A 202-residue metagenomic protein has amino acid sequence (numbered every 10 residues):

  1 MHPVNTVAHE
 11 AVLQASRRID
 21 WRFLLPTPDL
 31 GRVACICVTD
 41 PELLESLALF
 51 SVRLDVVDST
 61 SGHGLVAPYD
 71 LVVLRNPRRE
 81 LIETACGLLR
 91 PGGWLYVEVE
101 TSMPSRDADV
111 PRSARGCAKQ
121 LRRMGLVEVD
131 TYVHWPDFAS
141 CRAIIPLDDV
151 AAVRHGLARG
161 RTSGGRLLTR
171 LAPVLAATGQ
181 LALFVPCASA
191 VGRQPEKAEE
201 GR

Functional and structural regions predicted by a protein language model:
H2-R32: Conserved alpha-helix/loop element of class I SAM-dependent methyltransferases that forms part of the SAM/SAH-binding
P28-E42: Conserved class I S-adenosyl-L-methionine
D40, E100-S105, V133-F138: Short "lid" loop at the C-terminus of a central beta-strand within the Rossmann-like core of SAM-dependent
D40-V52: Conserved SAM-binding loop of SAM-dependent methyltransferases across substrates and taxa, primarily the Class I
S61-L74, E80: A short acidic, Gly/Pro-enriched loop at the edge of an enzyme's catalytic core that lines a small-molecule cofactor
R79-Y96, E100: A short glycine-rich, Lys/Arg-flanked "PGG" loop and its adjoining helix->strand segment in the class I
A108-A139: Short alpha-helix
M124, C141-R202: C-terminal lobe and adjacent flexible extensions of AdoMet/dcAdoMet transferase-like proteins
